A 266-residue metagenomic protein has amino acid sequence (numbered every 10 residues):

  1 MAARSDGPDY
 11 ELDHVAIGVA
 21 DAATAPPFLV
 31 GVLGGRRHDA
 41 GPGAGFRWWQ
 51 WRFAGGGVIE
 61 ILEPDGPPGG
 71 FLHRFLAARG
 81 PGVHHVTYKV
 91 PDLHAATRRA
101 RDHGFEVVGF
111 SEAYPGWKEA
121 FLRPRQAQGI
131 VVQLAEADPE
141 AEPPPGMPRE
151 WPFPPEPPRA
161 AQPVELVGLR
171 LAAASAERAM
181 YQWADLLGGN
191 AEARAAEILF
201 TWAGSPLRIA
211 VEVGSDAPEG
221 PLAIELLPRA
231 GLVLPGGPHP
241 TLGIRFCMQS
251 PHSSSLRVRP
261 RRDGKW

Functional and structural regions predicted by a protein language model:
A2-D6, T97-G168, L199-A217, E225-W266: Vicinal oxygen chelate
S5-G57, A96-K118, L122, A161-L207 (+1 more regions): Core segments of cupin and vicinal oxygen chelate
E11-A20, W49-A54, L72-T97, A120-R123 (+2 more regions): Vicinal oxygen chelate
P42, A78, I244-M248: Short loop/turn motifs at secondary-structure junctions and domain boundaries
G56-V58, P67, L93: Short, charged/polar surface micro-motifs in flexible loops or helix N-caps
V58-E60, V131: Short hydrophobic-acidic sequence motifs that mark active-site Asp/Glu residues
E60-A78, S215, Q249-S250: DNA polymerase sliding clamps and clamp-related checkpoint/processivity subunits
P64-G66, Y88-P91, A137: Beta-hairpin (beta-strand-turn-beta-strand) motif
